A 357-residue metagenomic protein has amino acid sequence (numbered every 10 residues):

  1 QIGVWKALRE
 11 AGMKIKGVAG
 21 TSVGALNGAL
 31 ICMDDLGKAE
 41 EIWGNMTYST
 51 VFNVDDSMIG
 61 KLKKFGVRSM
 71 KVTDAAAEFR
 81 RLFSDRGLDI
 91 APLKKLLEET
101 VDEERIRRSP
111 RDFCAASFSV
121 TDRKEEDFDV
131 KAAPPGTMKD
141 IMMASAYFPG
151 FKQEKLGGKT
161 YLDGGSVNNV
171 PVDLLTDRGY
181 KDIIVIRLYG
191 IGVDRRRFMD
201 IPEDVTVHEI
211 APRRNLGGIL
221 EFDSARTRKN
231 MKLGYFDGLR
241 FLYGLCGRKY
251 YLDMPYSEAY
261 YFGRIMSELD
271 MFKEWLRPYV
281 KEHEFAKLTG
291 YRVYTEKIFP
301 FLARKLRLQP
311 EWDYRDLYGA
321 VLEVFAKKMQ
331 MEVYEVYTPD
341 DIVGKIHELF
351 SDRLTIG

Functional and structural regions predicted by a protein language model:
Q1-T21, A29-G357: Patatin-like phospholipase
